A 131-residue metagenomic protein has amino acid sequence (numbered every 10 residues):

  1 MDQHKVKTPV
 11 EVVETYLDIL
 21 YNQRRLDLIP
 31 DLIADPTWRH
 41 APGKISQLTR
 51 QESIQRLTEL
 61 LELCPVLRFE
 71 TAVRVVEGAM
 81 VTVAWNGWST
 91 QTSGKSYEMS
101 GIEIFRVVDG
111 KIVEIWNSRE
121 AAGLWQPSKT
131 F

Functional and structural regions predicted by a protein language model:
M1-D35, K129-F131: Short, low-complexity N-terminal intrinsically disordered segments enriched in polar/charged residues
L26-A79: A solvent-exposed, acidic/Ser-Thr-rich amphipathic alpha-helical stretch
E62-L63, S89-S96: Short, cysteine-centered beta-strand-loop-beta hairpins and adjacent loop/turn segments enriched in charged/polar
R68-F69, A84, Y97-I102: Short, surface-exposed coil-to-beta transition loops
E77-G87: A short hydrophobic beta-strand element
G87, I102, S118-E120: Residue-level structural signal for beta-strand termini and adjacent loop
S100-G110: A short, surface-exposed beta-strand/turn
E114-F131: Low-complexity, intrinsically disordered terminal/linker segments enriched in charged and Gly/Pro repeats
